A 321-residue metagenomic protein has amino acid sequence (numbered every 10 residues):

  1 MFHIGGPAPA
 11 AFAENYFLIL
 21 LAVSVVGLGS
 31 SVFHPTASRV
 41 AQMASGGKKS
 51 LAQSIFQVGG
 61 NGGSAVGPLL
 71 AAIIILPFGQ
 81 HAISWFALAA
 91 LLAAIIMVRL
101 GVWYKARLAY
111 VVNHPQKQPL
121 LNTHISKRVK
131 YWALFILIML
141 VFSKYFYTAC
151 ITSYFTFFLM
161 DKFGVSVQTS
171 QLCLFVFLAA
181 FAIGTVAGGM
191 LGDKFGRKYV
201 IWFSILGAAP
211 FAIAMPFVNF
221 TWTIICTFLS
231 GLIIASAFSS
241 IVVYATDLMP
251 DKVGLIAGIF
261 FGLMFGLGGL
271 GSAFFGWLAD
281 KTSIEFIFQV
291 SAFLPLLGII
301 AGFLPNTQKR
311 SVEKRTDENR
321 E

Functional and structural regions predicted by a protein language model:
F2-E14, G207-V218: C-terminal ends and interior cores of transmembrane alpha-helices in multi-pass membrane transporters/permeases
A22-G59: Cytoplasmic helix-loop-helix junction between adjacent transmembrane helices in 12-TM secondary transporters
F56-A106: Helix-loop-helix hairpin linking two adjacent transmembrane segments in secondary transporters
R99-H124, V312-E318: Flexible cytoplasmic inter-helical loops of multi-pass small-molecule transporters
W132-F175: Extracytoplasmic gate region of multi-pass secondary transporters
T185-G196, A279-D280: Helix-to-loop junctions at the C-terminal end of transmembrane segments in multipass secondary transporters
G192-I241: C-terminal transmembrane helical hairpin of 12-TM major facilitator-type secondary transporters
D251-K281: A late C-terminal transmembrane helix in Major Facilitator Superfamily
